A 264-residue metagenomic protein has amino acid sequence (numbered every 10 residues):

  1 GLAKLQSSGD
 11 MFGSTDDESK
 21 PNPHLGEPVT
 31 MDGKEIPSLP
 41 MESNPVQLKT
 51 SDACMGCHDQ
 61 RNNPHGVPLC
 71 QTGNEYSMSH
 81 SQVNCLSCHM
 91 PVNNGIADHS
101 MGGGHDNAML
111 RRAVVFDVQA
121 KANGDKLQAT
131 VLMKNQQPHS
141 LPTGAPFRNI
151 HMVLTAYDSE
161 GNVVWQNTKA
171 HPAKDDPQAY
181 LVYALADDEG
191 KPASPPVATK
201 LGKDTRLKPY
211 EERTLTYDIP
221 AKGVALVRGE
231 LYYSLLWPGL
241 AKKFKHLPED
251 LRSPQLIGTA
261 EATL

Functional and structural regions predicted by a protein language model:
G1-E212, Y217-I219, L231-L264: Primarily the internal scaffold of c-type cytochrome electron-transfer domains, especially repeated/multiheme c-type
A221-G223: Surface-exposed, short loops/turns at beta-strand junctions within beta-sandwich domains
A225-V227: Exposed beta-strand face motif in extracellular beta-rich ectodomains
